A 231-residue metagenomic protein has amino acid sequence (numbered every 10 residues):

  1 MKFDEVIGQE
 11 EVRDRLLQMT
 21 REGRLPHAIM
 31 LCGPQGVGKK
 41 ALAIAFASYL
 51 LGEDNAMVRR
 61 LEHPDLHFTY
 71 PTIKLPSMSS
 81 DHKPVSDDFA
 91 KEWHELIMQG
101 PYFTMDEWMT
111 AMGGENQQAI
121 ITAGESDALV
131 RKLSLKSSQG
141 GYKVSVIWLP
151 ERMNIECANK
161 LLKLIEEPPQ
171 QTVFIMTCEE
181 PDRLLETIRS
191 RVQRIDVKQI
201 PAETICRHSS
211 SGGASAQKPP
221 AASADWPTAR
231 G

Functional and structural regions predicted by a protein language model:
M1-M57, M78, Q170-V173, E179-G231: Charged, glycine-rich active-site and insertion segments that engage polyanionic ligands
K2-R152, E156: Clamp-loader machinery-focused feature within the broader ASCE/P-loop NTPase space
R131, K163, E186, S190: Conserved adenine-binding aromatic site and its adjacent loop/helix in ATP-hydrolyzing domains
S134, N159-V173: Conserved catalytic/switch belt of AAA+ P-loop NTPases
V144-W148, L161, T172-C178: Structural recognition of the conserved hydrophobic beta-strand(s) that form the central parallel beta-sheet of P-loop
R152, E167, R183: Residues immediately C-terminal
